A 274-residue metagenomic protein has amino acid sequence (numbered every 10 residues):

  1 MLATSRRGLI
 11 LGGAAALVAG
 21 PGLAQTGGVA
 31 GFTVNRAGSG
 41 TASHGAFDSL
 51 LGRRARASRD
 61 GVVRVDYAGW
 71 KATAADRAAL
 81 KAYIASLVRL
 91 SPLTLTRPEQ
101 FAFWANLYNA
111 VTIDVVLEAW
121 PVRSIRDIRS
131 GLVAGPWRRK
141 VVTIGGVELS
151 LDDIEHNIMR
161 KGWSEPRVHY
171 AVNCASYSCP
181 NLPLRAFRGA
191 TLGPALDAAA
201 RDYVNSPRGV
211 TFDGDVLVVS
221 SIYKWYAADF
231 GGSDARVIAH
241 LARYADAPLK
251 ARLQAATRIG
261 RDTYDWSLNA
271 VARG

Functional and structural regions predicted by a protein language model:
L2, G8-Q25: N-terminal export signals
T26-P92, E99-A102, I113-G274: Interaction/scaffold regions that mediate signaling and macromolecular assembly across diverse proteins
